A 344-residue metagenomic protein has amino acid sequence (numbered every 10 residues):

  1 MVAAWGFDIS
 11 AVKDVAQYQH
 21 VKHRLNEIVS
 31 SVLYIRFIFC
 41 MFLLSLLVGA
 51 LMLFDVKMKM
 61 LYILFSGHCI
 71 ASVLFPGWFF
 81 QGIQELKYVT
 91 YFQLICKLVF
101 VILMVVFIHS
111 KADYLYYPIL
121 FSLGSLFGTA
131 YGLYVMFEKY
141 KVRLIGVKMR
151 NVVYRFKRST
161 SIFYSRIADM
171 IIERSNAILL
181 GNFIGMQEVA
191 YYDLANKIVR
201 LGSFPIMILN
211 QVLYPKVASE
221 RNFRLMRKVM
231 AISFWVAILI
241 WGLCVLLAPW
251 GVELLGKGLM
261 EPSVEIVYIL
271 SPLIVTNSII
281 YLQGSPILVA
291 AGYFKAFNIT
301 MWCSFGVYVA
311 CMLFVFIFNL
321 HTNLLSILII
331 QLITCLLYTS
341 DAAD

Functional and structural regions predicted by a protein language model:
A3-H20, V199-R221, G284-A290: Helix-loop junctions and terminal segments of transmembrane helices in multi-pass membrane transport/translocation
A4-M52, N222-C244, K295-T300: Membrane-water interface segments that mark the loop-to-transmembrane alpha-helix transition
R36, F65, Q93-K97, P118-S122 (+5 more regions): Residue-level recognition of transmembrane alpha-helices in multi-pass small-molecule transporters/permeases
C40, C69, K97-L98, S122-T129 (+4 more regions): Residue-level recognition of pore/gate-forming positions within transmembrane alpha-helices of multi-pass
L51-F65, L246-N277, L325: Interfacial segments at transmembrane-helix termini and the short loops linking adjacent helices
C69-F92, S219, I274-W302: Membrane-interface junctions at transmembrane-helix termini in multi-pass inner-membrane proteins
V89, Q93-F100, Y116-F137, M149-P215: Transmembrane helical elements of multi-pass membrane transporters/channels
Y338-D344: Conserved small/polar residues in nucleotide/adenosyl-binding loops
